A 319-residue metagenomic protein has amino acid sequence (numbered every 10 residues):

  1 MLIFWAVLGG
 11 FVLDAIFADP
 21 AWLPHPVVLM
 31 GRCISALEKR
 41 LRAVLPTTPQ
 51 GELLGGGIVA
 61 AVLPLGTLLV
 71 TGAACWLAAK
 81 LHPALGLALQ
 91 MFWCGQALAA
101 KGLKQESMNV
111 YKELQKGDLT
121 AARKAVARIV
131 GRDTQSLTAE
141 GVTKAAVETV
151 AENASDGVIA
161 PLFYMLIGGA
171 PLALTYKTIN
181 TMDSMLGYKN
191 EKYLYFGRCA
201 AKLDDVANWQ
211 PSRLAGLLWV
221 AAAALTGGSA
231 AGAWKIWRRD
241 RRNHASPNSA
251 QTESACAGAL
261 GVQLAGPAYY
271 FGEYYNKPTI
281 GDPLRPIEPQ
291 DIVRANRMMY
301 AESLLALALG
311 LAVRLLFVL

Functional and structural regions predicted by a protein language model:
M1-T175, I179, G187-L319: Hydrophobic alpha-helical transmembrane segments
S184: Glycine-rich phosphate/dinucleotide-binding loop and adjoining beta-alpha-beta core of small-molecule
